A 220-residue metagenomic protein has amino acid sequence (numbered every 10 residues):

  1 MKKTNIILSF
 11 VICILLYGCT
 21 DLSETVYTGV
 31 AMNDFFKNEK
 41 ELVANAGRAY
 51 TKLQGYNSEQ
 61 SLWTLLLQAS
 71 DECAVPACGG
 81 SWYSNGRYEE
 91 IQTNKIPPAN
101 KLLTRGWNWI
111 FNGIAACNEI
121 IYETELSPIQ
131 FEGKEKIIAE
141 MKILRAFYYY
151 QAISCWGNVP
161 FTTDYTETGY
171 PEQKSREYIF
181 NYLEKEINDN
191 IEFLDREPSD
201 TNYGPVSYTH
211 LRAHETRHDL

Functional and structural regions predicted by a protein language model:
M1-T28: Bacterial Sec-dependent N-terminal signal peptides
G18-D21, I110-F111, Y182, R217: Long, intrinsically disordered, low-complexity segments
C19-L67: Membrane-proximal, proline-rich intrinsically disordered regions
S23-T25, I153-T163: Short, well-structured active-site flanking segments
T28-A31, K95-I96, T163-G169: Short linear capping/connector segments at secondary-structure termini
N33, Q60-G79, D195-Y208: Short, surface-exposed recognition loops and adjoining beta-strand edges that mediate ligand/DNA contacts, enriched
V43-G47, T51-Y56, W82-W156, Y170-Q173 (+2 more regions): Conserved, well-structured interaction surfaces
T209-H218: Conserved small/polar residues in nucleotide/adenosyl-binding loops
